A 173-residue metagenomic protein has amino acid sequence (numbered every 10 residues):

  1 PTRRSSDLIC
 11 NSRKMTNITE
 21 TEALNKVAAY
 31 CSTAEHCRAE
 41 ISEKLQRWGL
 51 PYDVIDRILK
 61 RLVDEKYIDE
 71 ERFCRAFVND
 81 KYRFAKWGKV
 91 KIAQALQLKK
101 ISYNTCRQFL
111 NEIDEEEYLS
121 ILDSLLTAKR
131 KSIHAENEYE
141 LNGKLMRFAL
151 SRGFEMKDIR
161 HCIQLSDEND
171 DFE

Functional and structural regions predicted by a protein language model:
P1-S5: Short, small-residue-biased leader/transition segments that mark boundaries at the very start of proteins
S6-E173: An alpha-helical, amphipathic repeat domain used for nucleic-acid recognition, typified by the mTERF helical solenoid
